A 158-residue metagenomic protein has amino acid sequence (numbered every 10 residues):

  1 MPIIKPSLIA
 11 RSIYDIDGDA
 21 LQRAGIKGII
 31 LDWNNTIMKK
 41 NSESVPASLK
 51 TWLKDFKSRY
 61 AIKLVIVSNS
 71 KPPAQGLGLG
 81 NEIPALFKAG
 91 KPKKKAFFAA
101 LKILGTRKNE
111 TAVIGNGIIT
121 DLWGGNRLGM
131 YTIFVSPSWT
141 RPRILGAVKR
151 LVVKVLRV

Functional and structural regions predicted by a protein language model:
P2-L31, M38, S42-V158: Asp-based, Mg2+/Mn2+-dependent phosphohydrolase catalytic module
